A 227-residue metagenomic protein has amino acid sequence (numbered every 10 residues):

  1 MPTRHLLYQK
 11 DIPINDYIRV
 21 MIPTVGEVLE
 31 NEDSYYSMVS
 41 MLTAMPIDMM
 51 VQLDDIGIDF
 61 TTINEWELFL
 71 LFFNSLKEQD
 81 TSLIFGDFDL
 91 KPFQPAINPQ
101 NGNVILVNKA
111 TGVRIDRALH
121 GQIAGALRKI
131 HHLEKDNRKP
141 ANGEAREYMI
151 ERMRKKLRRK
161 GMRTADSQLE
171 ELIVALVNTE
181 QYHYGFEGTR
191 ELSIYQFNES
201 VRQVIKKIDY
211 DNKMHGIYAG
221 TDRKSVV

Functional and structural regions predicted by a protein language model:
M1-I63, Q122, R128-G216: An amphipathic, hydrophobic-aromatic interaction surface with interspersed Lys/Arg that forms lipid/phosphate-bearing
D59-T81: Extended, charge-biased low-complexity segments that typically form long amphipathic alpha-helices/coiled-coils
N74-M162, D166: Hydrophobic, aromatic-lined core segments that form the binding pocket/scaffold for planar heteroaromatic ligands
V226: Conserved small/polar residues in nucleotide/adenosyl-binding loops
